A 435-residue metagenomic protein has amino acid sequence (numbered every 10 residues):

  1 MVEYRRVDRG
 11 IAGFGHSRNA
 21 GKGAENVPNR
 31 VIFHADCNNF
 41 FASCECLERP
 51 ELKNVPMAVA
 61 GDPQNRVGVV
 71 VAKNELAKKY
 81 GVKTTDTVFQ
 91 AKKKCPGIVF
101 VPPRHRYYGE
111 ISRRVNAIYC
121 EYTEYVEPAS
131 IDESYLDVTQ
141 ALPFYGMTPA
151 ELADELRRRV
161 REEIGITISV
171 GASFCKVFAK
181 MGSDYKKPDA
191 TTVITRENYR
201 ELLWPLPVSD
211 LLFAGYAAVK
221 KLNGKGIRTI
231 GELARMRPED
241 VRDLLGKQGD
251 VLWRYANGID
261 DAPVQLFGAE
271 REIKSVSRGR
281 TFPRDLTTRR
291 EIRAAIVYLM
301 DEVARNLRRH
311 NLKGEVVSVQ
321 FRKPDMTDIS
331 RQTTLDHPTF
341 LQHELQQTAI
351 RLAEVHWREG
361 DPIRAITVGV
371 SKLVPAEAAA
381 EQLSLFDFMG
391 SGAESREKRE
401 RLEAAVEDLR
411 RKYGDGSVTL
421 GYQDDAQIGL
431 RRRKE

Functional and structural regions predicted by a protein language model:
M1-R254, F267, R305, A393-E435: Gly/Gly-Pro- and Ser/Thr-rich, intrinsically disordered tail segments characteristic of DNA damage-repair and tolerance
H34, D210, A218-I363: DNA-contacting surface of Y-family translesion DNA polymerases
F40, P63-R66, P324-T327, L373-A376: Short, charged/polar surface micro-motifs in flexible loops or helix N-caps
V55, I168, D189, E315-V317 (+2 more regions): Change "...and in nucleic-acid phosphodiester-cleaving endonucleases..." to "...and in nucleic-acid processing enzymes
S134-Q140, S330-T333, S384-G390: Short, hydrophobic beta-strand segments
F174-V177, G258, K313-P324, I363-V374 (+1 more regions): A glycine-rich phosphate-binding loop feature that marks nucleotide/adenosyl-phosphate handling sites
D325-L335, V374-S384, R433: Short glycine/threonine-rich loop-to-helix capping motif typified by GTGT followed within a few residues by an Asp-Pro
T339, E344, I350-D408: C-terminal hydrophobic structural anchor segments that stabilize assembly/packing rather than catalytic chemistry
